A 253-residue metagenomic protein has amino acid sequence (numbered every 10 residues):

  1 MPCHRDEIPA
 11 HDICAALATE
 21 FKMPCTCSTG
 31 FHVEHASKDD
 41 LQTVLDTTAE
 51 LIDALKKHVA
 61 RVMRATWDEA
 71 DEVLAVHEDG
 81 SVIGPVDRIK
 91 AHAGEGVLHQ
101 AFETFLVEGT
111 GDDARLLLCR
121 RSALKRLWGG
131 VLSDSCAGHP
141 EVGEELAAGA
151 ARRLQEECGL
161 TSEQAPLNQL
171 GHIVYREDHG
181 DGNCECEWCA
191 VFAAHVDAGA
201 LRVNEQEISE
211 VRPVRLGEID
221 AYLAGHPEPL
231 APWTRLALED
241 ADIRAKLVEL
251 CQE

Functional and structural regions predicted by a protein language model:
M1-K22: Short, internal acidic amphipathic alpha-helical interface segments that mediate docking to partner proteins
E20, T26, F31-R64: Phosphate/ribose-phosphate-bearing ligand recognition and processing surfaces, centered on ADP-ribose/NAD(+/P+) systems
T66, G130, I173-E253: Nudix hydrolase/Nudix homology domain
T66-G111: Acidic, metal-coordinating catalytic segment for phosphate/diphosphate chemistry, firing primarily on the Nudix
I89-A101, D112-E156: Conserved Nudix-box catalytic region and its N-terminal flanking loop in Nudix hydrolases and closely related
G109-R115, G180-G182: Short, solvent-exposed loop/turn segments that connect beta-strands within catalytic domains and beta-strand-rich
T161-G171: A short coil-to-beta-strand element that immediately follows conserved catalytic motifs
